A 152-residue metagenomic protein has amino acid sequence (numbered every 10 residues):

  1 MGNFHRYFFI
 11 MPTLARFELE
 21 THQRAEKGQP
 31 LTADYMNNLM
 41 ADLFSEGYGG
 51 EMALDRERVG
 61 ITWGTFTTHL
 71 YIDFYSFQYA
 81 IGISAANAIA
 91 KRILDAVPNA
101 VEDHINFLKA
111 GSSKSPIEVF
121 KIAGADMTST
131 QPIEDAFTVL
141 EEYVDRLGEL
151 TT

Functional and structural regions predicted by a protein language model:
M1-N3, R24: Short beta-alpha connecting loops at secondary-structure transitions that line or flank enzyme active sites
F4-F9, D73: Hydrophobic transmembrane alpha-helical segments of multi-pass transport and channel proteins
P12: Active-site region of PLP-dependent enzymes
A15-T152: C-terminal, non-catalytic "cap/extension" segments appended to globular domains
